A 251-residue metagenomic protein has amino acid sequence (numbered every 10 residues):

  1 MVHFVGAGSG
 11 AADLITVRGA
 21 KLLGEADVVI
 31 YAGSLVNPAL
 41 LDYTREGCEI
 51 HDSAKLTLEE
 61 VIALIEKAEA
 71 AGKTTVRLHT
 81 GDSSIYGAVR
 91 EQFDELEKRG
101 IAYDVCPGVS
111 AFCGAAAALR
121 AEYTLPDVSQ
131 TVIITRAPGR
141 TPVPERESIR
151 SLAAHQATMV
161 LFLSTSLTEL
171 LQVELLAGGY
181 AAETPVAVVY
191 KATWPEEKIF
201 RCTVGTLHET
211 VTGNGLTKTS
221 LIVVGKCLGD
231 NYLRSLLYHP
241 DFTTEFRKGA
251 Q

Functional and structural regions predicted by a protein language model:
M1-C106, G114, H208, S220: Class I S-adenosyl-L-methionine
V2, E60, A71-T75, T131 (+2 more regions): A contiguous loop/helix-start segment that scaffolds small-molecule binding in enzyme catalytic cores
A11, D82-H155, K198-R201: Class I SAM-dependent methyltransferase SAM-binding "motif I" and its flanking Rossmann-like core
A20, D42, K67, Y123-L125 (+3 more regions): Short secondary-structure boundary/capping segments
G33, A54, P107-V109, P138 (+1 more regions): Residues at the C-termini of beta-strands that transition into short coil/loop
V36, A111, L167: Short phosphate-engaging motifs
D42-Y43, A118, E174: Residue-level signal for well-ordered alpha-helical positions
